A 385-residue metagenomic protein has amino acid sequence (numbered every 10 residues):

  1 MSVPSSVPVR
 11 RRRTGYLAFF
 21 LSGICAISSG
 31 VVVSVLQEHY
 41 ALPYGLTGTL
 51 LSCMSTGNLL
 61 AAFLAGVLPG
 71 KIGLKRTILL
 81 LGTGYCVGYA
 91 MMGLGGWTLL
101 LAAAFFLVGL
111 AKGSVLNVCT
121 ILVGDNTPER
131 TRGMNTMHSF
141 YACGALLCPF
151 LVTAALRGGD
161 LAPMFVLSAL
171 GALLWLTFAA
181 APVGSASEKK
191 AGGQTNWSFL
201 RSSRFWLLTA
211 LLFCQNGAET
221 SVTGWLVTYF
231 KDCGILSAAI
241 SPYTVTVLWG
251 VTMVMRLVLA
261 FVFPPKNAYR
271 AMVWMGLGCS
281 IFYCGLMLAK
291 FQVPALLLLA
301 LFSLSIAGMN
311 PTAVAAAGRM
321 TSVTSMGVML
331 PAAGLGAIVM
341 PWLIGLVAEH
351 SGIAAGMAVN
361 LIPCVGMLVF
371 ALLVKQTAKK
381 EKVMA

Functional and structural regions predicted by a protein language model:
S29-G30, S203-V254: Extracytoplasmic gate region of multi-pass secondary transporters
A41, G73, L94-L99, P128 (+2 more regions): Helix-breaking motifs and short loop linkers at transmembrane-helix boundaries and internal kinks in secondary membrane
L60-T98: Conserved MFS/SLC helix-loop-helix module at the cytosolic interface between two early adjacent transmembrane helices
A61-G73, L156, M255-N267, A348: Helix-to-loop junctions at the C-terminal end of transmembrane segments in multipass secondary transporters
A104-S139: Cytoplasmic helix-loop-helix junction between adjacent transmembrane helices in 12-TM secondary transporters
E129-R130, N135-G184: Helix-loop-helix hairpin linking two adjacent transmembrane segments in secondary transporters
K266-A313: C-terminal transmembrane helical hairpin of 12-TM major facilitator-type secondary transporters
M320-I353, V359-N360: A late C-terminal transmembrane helix in Major Facilitator Superfamily
